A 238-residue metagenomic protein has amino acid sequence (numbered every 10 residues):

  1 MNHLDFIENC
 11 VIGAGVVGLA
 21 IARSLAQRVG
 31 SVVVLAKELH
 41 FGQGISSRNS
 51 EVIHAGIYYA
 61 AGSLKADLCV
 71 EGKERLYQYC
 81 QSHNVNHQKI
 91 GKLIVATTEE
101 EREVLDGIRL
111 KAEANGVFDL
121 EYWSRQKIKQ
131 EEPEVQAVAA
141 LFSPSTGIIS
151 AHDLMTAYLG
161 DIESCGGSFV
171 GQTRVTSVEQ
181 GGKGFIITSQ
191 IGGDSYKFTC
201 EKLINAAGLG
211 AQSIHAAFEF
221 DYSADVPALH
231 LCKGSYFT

Functional and structural regions predicted by a protein language model:
F6-V34: N-terminal Rossmann-like FAD-binding beta1-loop-alpha1 element of flavoenzymes
I12, A55, N205-A206: Redox-cofactor binding/interface segments in oxidoreductases and associated redox assembly factors
A26-R48: Glycine-rich FAD pyrophosphate-binding loop
S31-V32, H87, L120, L203: Hydrophobic anchor at the start of a short beta-strand that flanks the dinucleotide cofactor-binding loop
G42, G193-T238: Central helical "cap/lid" subdomain
E51-K127, A137: Dinucleotide-binding Rossmann-like beta1-alpha1 core, especially the glycine-rich loop that anchors the ADP
E100-V104, E131-A137, E179-I186: A short, glycine/Asx- and small/polar-enriched loop/turn that sits immediately N-terminal to a beta-strand
L141-K202, A206, G210-S213: Helical element adjacent to the flavin cofactor pocket in flavoenzyme catalytic cores
